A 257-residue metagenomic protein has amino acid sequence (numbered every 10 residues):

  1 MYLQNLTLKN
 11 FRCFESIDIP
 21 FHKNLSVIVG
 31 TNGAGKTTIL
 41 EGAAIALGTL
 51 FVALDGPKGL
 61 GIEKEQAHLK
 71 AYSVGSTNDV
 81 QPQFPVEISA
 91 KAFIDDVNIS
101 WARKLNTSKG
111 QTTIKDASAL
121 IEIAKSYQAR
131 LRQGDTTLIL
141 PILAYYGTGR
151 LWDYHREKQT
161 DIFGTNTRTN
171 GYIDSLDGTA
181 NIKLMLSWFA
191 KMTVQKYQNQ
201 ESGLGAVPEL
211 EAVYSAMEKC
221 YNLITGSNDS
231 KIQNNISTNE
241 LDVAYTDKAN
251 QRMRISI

Functional and structural regions predicted by a protein language model:
M1-M185, P208, T225: P-loop NTPase switch/coupling surface
K91, I173-I257: Extended helical coiled-coil dimerization/tether regions that scaffold and oligomerize large DNA-maintenance assemblies
